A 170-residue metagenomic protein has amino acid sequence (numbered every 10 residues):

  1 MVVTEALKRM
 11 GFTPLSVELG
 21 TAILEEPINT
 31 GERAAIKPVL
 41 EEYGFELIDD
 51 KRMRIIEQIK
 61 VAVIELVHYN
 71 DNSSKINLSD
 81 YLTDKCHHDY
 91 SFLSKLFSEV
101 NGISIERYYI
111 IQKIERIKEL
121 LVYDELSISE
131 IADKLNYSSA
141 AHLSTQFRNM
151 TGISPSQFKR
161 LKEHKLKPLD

Functional and structural regions predicted by a protein language model:
M1-K51: DNA-contacting interfaces and partner/effector-binding or oligomerization modules in DNA-centric proteins
P14, L47, I128, S139 (+1 more regions): Residue-level detector of short coil/turn "hinge" positions at structural boundaries
E46-V61, I103-Q112, H164-L166: Short, Lys/Arg-enriched anionic-surface-contact patches
I55-R107, D124-K134: DNA-binding recognition helix and immediately preceding turn/loop of helix-turn-helix/winged-helix domains
L93, H142-L143, F147: Short hydrophobic/aromatic patch on the recognition helix
F97, Y109, L121, Q146-F147 (+1 more regions): DNA major-groove recognition helix of helix-turn-helix
R116-S138, E163-D170: Intrinsically disordered, low-complexity basic tails/linkers immediately adjacent to helix-turn-helix/homeobox/MYB/SANT
T145-D170: …primarily DNA-binding HTH/wHTH and HhH modules…
